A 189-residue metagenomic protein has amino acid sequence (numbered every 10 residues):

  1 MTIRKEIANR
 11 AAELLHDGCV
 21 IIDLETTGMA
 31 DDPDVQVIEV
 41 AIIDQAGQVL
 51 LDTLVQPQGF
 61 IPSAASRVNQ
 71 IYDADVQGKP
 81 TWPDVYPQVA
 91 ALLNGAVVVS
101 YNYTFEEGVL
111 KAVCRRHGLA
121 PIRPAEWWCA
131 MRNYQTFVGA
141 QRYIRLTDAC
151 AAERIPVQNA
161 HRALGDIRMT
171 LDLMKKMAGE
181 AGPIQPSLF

Functional and structural regions predicted by a protein language model:
M1-L14, A152, R168-F189: Acidic two-metal-ion nuclease catalytic site recognized across multiple nuclease folds, prominently DnaQ/RNase D-T
T2-E126, G139-Y143, T147-H161: Conserved non-catalytic scaffold segment of RNase H-like nuclease domains
T26-G28, R132, M169: Short, glycine/acidic-enriched loop or turn micro-motifs at the edges of active sites
P87, R132-N133: Intrinsically disordered, low-complexity regulatory segments enriched in acidic/serine/proline/glutamine/glycine
G165: Acidic donor-binding loop at a coil-to-helix junction in glycosyltransferase catalytic cores that engages
